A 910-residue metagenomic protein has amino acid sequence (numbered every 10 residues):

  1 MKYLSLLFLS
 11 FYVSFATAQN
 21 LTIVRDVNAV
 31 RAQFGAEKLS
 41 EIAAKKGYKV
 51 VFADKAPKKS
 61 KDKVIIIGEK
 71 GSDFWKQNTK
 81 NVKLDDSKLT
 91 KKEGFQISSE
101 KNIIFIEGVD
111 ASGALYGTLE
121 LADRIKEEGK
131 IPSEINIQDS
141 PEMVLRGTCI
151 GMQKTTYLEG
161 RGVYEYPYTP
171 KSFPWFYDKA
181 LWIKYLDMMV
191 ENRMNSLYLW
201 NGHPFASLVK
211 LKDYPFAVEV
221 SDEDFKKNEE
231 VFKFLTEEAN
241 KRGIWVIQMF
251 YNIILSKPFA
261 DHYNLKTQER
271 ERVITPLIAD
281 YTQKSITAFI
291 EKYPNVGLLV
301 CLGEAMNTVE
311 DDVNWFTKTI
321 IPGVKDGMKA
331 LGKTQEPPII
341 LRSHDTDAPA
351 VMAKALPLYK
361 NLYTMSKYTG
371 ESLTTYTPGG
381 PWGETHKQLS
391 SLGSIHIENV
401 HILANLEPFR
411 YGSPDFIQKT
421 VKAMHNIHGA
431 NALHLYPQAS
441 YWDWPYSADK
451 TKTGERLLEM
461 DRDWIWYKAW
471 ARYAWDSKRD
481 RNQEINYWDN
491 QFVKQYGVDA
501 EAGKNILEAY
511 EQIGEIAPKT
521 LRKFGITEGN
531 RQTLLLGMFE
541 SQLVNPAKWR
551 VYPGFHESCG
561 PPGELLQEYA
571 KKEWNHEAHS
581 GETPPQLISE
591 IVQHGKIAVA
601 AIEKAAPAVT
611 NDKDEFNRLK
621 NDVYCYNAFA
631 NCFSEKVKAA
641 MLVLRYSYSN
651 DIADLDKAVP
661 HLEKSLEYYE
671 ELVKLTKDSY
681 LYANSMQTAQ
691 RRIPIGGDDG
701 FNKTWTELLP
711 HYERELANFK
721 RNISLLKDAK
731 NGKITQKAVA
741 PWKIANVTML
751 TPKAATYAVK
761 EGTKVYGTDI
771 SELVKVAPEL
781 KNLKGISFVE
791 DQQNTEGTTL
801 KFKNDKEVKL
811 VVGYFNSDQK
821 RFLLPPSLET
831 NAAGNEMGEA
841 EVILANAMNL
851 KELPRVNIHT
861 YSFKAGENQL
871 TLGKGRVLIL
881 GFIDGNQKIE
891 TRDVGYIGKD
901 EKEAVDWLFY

Functional and structural regions predicted by a protein language model:
L6-S10, A16-K101, T763-K775: Acidic, contiguous N-terminal accessory segments
N28, K38, L84-T275, P294-N295 (+4 more regions): Feature activates predominantly on carbohydrate-active enzymes
A43, D110, T148, M189 (+3 more regions): Conserved, mostly hydrophobic/aromatic
V51, N195, E229, F234 (+2 more regions): Catalytic-core regions of glycoside hydrolase
G162, P437, R456-T704, H711 (+2 more regions): C-terminal non-catalytic alpha-helical accessory regions
A738-N794, G898-Y910: Glycan-recognition and processing domains
E790-Q792, G797-K809, H859-E867: Extracellular and analogous surface-interaction loops
F822-E890: Contiguous ligand/interfacial binding patches
